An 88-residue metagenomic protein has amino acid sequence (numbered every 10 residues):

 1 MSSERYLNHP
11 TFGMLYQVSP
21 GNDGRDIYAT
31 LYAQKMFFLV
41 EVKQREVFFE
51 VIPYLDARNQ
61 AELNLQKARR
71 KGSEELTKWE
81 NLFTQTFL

Functional and structural regions predicted by a protein language model:
M1-L55: Long, non-catalytic architectural segments outside compact domain cores
Y54-L88: Short, compact, well-ordered microdomains
